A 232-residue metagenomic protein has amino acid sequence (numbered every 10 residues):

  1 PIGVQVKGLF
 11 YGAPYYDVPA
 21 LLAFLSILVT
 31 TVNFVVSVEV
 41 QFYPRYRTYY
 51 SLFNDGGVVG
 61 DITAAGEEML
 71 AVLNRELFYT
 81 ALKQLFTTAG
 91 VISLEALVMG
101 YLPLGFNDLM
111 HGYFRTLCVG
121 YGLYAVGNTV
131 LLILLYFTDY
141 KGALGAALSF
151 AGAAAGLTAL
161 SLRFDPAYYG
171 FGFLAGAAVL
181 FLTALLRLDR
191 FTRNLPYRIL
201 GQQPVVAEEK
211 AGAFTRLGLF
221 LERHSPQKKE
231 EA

Functional and structural regions predicted by a protein language model:
P1-L28: Helix-terminus/linker motif at the lipid-water interface of multi-pass membrane proteins
V6-Y16, Y101-M110, G145, G156-A175: Extracellular/periplasmic helix-loop-helix junctions in multi-pass membrane proteins
F24-Y101: Specific pore-lining/lateral-gate transmembrane helices of multi-pass inner-membrane transport and insertion machines
T31, V35, T87, V91 (+6 more regions): Alpha-helical transmembrane segments of multipass membrane proteins
F34-Y49, I133-G145, R187-R198: Juxtamembrane/interface segments at transmembrane-helix termini
S93-G122: Interfacial segments at transmembrane-helix termini and the short loops linking adjacent helices
G112-F137, A143-A154, Y169-A184: Short runs within selected transmembrane alpha-helices of multi-pass transporters and secretion channels
A159-F164, F171, G176-E231: C-terminal transmembrane helix end/exit motif
